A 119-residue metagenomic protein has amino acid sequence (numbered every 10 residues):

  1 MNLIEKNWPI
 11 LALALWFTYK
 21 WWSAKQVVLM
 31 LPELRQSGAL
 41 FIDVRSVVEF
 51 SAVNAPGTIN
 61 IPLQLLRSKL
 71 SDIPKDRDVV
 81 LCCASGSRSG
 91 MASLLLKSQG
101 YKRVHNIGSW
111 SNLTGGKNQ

Functional and structural regions predicted by a protein language model:
N2-M30, S37-A39, V47-D78, S87-Q119: Rhodanese-like catalytic fold shared by cysteine-dependent sulfurtransferases and DSP/PTP-type phosphatases
L81-C82: Short, surface-exposed ligand- or partner-binding patches at beta-edge/loop junctions that are enriched in aromatics
